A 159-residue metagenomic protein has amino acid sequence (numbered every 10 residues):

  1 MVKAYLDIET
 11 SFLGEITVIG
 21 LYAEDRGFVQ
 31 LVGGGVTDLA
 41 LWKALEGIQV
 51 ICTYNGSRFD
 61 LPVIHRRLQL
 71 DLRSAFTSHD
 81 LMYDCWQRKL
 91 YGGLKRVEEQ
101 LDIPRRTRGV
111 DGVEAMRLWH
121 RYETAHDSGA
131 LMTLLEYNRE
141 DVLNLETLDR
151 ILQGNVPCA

Functional and structural regions predicted by a protein language model:
M1, E15, E46-I48: Residue-level preference for short coil/turn positions at secondary-structure junctions
M1-S11, N138: Two-metal-ion RNase H-like nuclease active-site motif
D7-S11, Y22, N55-S57, M82: Anionic group-transfer/hydrolysis microenvironments
L13-G14, D60-V63, E146: Short catalytic/ligand-binding loop motif for oxyanion handling, primarily in non-cytosolic enzymes, centered on
E15-D25: Acidic, metal-ligating active-site segments
G27-Q30, A130-M132: Surface-exposed cleft-lining segments at the edges of enzyme active sites
F28-Q100: Conserved DEDDh/DEDDy metal-dependent 3′-5′ exonuclease domain
D102-A159: Acidic, Mg2+-coordinating catalytic module of metal-dependent nucleases/exonucleases that use a two-metal-ion mechanism
